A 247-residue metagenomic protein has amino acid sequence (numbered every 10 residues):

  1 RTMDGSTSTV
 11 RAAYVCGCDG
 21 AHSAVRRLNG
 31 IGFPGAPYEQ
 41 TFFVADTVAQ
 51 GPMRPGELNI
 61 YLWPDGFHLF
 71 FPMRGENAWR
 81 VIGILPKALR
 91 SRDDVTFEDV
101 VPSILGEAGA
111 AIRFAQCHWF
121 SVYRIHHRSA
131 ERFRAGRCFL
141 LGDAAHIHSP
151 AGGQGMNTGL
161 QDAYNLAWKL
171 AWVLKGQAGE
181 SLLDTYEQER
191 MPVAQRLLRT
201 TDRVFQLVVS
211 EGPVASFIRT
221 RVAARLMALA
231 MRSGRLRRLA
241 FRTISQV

Functional and structural regions predicted by a protein language model:
R1, P72-M73, R134: Active-site beta-strand termini and strand-to-loop segments that position acidic
R1-M3, V48: A generic structural motif
D4-Y14, C18, A135-R137: Core beta-strand elements of the Rossmann-like FAD/NAD(P) dinucleotide-binding domain in flavoenzyme oxidoreductases
S6, A108-A111, R132: A general structural signal for stabilizing positions within well-ordered secondary structure
Y14-I125: Conserved FAD-binding catalytic core of PHBH/FMO-like flavoproteins
G17, C117-W119, Y123-V204, V208: Conserved mid-domain beta->alpha element of the FAD-binding
G17, P37-E39, L62, D93-F97 (+6 more regions): Short acidic-hydrophobic sequence patches enriched in Asp/Glu that either
S103, W172-V247: Helical substrate-recognition/capping region of FAD-dependent monooxygenase/halogenase enzymes
